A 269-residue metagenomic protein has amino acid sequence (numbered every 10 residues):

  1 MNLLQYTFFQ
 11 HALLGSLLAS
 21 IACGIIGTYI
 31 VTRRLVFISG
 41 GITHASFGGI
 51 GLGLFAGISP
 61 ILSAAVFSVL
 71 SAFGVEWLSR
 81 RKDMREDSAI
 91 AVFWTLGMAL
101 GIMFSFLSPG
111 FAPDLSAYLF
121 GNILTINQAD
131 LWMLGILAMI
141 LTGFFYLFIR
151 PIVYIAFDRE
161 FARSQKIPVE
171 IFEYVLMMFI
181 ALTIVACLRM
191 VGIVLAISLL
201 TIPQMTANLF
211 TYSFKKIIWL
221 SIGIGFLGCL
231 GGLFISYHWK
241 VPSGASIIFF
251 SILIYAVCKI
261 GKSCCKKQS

Functional and structural regions predicted by a protein language model:
M1-I21, S269: Membrane-interfacial amphipathic/re-entrant helices at transmembrane-helix boundaries
Y6-H11, K82, I90-F148: Transmembrane helix-bundle core of multi-pass membrane transporters and related energy-transducing complexes
L13-L18, I61-V66, A91-V92, L131-I136 (+3 more regions): Hydrophobic alpha-helical transmembrane segments
G15-G24, A45, G49, G53 (+16 more regions): Alpha-helical transmembrane segments in multi-pass membrane proteins
T28-F111, A207-W219, H238-W239, S263-C265: Short loop segments and helix-boundary regions at transmembrane helix junctions of multi-pass inner-membrane proteins
D130-I202: Helix-loop-helix "hairpin" substructures at the membrane interface of multi-pass membrane proteins
M190, V194-A245: Transmembrane alpha-helical segments in multi-pass inner-membrane proteins
V241-I248, I252-S269: Cytosolic-side transmembrane-helix boundaries in multi-pass membrane proteins
